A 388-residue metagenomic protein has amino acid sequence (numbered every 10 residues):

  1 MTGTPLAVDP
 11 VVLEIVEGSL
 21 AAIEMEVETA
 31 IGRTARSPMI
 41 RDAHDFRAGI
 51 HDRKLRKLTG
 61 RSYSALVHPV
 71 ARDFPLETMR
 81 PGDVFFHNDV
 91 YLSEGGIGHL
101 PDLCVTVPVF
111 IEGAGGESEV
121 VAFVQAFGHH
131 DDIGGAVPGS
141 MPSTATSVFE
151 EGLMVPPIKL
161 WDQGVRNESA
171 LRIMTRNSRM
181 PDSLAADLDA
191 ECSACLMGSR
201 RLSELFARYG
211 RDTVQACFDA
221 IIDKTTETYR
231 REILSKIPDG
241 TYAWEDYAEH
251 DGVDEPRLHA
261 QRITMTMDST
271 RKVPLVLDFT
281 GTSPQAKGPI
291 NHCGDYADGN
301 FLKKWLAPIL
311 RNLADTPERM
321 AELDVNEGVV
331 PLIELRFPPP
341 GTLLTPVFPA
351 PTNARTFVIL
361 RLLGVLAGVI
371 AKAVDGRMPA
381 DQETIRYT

Functional and structural regions predicted by a protein language model:
T2-V16, M154-E232, G328, V365-E383: N-terminal leader/propeptide and maturation segments of large enzyme subunits in energy/redox metabolism and hydrolases
S19-A43, P75, F86-G98: Short, basic/aromatic recognition patches
I31-R41, A185, S203-D219, K236-E245 (+2 more regions): Flexible, glycine/charged-enriched surface loops at secondary-structure junctions
D52-G60, H68-V90, G95: Regulatory sensory and allosteric helical modules in signal-transduction proteins and certain transcription factors
R56, Q163, D223, D295-Y296 (+2 more regions): Helix-loop-helix junctions within predominantly alpha-helical proteins
D102-A114, Q125: A short, hydrophobic, proline-anchored segment that marks a local hinge/packing element in signaling and regulatory
E119-N177, Q285-G288, N300: Gly/Pro-rich active-site capping loops and adjacent beta-alpha segments that organize cofactor/substrate pockets
R200-P284: Accessory "access/gating" subregions that flank catalytic or transport cores
